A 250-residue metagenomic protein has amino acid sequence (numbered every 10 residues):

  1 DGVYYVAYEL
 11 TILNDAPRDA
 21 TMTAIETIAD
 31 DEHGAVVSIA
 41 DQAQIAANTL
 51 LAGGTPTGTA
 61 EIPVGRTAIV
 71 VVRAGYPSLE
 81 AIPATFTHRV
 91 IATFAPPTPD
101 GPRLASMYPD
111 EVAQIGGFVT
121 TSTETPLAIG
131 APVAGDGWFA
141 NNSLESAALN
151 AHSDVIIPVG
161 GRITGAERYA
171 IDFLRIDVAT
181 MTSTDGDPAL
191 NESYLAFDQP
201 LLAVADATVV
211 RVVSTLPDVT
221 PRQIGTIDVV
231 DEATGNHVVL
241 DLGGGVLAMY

Functional and structural regions predicted by a protein language model:
D1-N14: Early extracytoplasmic/domain-onset interaction patches
V3-Y5, A20, A35-V204: Polar/charged, compositionally biased leader and regulatory segments
L10, A140, A207: Divalent metal-coordination and catalytic microenvironments
T11, E26, R89-I91, P200 (+1 more regions): Residue-level detector of beta-strand face positions
T11-D19, A29: Asparagine-centered strand-capping/turn motif at beta-strand->loop junctions
T11-I12, A74, V209: Hydrophobic beta-strand positions in extracellular immunoglobulin-like domains
T23-V36: Extended low-complexity, serine/threonine- and proline-enriched intrinsically disordered segments
A196, T208-Y250: Zn2+-dependent peptidoglycan hydrolase active-site motif and core
